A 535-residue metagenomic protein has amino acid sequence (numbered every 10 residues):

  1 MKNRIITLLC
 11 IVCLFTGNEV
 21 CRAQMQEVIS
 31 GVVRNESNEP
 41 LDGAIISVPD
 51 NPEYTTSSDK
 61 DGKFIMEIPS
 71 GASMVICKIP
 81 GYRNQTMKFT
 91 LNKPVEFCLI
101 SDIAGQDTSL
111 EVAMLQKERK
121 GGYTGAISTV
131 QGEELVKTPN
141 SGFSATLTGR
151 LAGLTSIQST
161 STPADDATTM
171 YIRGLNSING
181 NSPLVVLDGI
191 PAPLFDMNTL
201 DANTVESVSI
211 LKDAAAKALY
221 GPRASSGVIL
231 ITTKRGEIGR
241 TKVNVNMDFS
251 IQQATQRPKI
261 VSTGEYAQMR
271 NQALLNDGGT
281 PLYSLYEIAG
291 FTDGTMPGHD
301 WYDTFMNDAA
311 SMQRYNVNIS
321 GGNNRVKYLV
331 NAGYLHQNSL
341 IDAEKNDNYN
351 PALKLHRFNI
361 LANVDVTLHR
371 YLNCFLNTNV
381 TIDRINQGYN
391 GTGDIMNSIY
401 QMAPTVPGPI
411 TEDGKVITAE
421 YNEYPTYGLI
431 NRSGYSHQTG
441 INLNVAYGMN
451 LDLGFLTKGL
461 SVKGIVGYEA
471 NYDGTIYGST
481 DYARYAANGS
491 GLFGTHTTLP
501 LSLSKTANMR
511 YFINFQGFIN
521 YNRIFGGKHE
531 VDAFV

Functional and structural regions predicted by a protein language model:
K2-L8, N18-L361, C374: Short, small/polar-rich motifs associated with maturation and membrane association, primarily at protein termini
C13: Predominantly soluble domains enriched in secretory-pathway, periplasmic, or organellar proteins
V243-M247, V330, L376, Y447 (+2 more regions): Membrane-embedded beta-strand positions of outer-membrane beta-barrel proteins
A254-Q256, T295-G333, Q337-L340, P351-P425 (+4 more regions): Flexible loop and strand-edge segments within Gram-negative outer membrane beta-barrel domains
G264-P297, D394-P425, I476-L501: Surface-exposed loop/turn segments flanking beta-strands in extracellular/periplasmic regions
L335-R357, Q387-Y389, G440-N442, G454-V535: Small-side-chain secondary-structure face that scaffolds active or pore-lining regions
